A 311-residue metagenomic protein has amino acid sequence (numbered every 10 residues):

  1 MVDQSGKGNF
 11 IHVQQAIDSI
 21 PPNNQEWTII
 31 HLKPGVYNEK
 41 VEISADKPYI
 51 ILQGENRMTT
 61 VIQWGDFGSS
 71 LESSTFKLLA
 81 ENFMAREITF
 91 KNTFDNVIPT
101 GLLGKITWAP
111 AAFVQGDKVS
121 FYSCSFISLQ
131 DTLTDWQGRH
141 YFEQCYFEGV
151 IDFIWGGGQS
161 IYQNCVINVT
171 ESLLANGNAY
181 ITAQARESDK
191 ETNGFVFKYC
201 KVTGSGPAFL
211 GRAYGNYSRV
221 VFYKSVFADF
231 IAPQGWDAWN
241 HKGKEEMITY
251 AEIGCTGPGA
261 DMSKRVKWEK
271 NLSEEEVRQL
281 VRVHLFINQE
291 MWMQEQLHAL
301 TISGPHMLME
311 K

Functional and structural regions predicted by a protein language model:
M1-K311: Sequence-level preference for short, compositionally simple segments enriched in small aliphatic or small polar residues
